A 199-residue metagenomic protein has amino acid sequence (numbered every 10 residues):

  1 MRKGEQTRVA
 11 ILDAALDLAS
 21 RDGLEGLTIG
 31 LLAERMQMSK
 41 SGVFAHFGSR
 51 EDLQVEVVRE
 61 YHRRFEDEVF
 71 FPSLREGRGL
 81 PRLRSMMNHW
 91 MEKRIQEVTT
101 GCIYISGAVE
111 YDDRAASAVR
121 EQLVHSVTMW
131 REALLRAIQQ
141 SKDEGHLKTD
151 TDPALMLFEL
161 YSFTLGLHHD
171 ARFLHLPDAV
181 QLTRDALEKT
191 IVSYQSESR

Functional and structural regions predicted by a protein language model:
M1-D22, G26-M38, D52-V55: Basic, helix-initiating cap at the start of DNA-binding domains
M36-F47: Short hydrophobic/aromatic patch on the recognition helix
F47, Q54-Y61: Alpha-helical DNA-contacting segments of helix-turn-helix folds
E56, F70-T100, P153-L160: Hydrophobic alpha-helical connector segments
P81, T99, S117-D143, L155-F158 (+1 more regions): Amphipathic alpha-helical packing segments from all-alpha helical-bundle domains
R82, Q96-A118: Amphipathic alpha-helical segments used for helix-helix packing
S85-E92, T128-E144, F163, H169-R199: C-terminal peripheral helix-coil segments that are non-catalytic and often amphipathic
